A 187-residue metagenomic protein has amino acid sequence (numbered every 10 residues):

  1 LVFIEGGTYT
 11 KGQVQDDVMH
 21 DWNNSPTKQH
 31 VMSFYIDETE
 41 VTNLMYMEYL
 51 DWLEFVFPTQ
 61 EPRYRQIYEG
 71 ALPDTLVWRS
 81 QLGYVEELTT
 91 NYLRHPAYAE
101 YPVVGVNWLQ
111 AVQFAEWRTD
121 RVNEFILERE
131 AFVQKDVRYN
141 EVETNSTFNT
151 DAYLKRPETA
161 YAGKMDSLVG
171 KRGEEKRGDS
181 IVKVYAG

Functional and structural regions predicted by a protein language model:
L1-V14, T27-K28: Mature N-terminal segment immediately following signal peptide/propeptide cleavage in secreted/periplasmic
K11-W22, P58: Cytochrome P450 core scaffold surrounding the K-helix E-X-X-R motif and the conserved "meander" helix-loop region
Q13, F34-G187: Active-site microenvironments of metalloenzymes and redox enzymes
D17-P26, L50-L53: Short Gly/aromatic-enriched secondary-structure transition segments
H20, H30-S33: N-terminal post-signal-peptidase region of extra-cytosolic proteins
N24-Q29, Y92-H95: Short, flexible turn/loop "capping" segments at secondary-structure junctions
